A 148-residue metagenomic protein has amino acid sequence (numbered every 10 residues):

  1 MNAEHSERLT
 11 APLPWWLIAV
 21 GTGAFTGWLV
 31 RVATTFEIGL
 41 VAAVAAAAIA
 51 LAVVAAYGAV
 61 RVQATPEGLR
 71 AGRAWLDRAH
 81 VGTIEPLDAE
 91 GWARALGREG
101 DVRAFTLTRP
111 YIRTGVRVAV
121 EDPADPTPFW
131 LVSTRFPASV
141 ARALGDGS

Functional and structural regions predicted by a protein language model:
M1-A33: N-terminal membrane-targeting/pre-transmembrane regions
V20-G27, L40-A55: Single-pass alpha-helical transmembrane signal-anchor segments
L40-A43, A48-I49, R61-A64, R94-E99 (+1 more regions): A short linear-motif detector with a strong N-terminal bias
A46-E85: Conserved beta-hairpin
G72-L131: Non-transmembrane, membrane-adjacent beta-strand/coil modules in membrane-associated proteins and peripheral
T127-S148: C-terminal/domain-terminus segments
